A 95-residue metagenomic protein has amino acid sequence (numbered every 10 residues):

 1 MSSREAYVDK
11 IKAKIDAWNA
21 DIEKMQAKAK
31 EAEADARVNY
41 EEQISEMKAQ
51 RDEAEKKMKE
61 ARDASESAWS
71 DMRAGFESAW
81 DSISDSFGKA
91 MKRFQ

Functional and structural regions predicted by a protein language model:
R4-F94: Amphipathic alpha-helical membrane/lipid-surface binding segments
